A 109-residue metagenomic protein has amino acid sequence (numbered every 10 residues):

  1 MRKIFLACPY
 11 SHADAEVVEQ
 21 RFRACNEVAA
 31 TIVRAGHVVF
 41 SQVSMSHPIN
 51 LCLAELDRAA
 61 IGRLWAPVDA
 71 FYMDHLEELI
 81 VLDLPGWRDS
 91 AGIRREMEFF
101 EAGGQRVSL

Functional and structural regions predicted by a protein language model:
M1-L109: Conserved catalytic or regulatory cores that recognize and/or transform ribose-phosphate-containing ligands
